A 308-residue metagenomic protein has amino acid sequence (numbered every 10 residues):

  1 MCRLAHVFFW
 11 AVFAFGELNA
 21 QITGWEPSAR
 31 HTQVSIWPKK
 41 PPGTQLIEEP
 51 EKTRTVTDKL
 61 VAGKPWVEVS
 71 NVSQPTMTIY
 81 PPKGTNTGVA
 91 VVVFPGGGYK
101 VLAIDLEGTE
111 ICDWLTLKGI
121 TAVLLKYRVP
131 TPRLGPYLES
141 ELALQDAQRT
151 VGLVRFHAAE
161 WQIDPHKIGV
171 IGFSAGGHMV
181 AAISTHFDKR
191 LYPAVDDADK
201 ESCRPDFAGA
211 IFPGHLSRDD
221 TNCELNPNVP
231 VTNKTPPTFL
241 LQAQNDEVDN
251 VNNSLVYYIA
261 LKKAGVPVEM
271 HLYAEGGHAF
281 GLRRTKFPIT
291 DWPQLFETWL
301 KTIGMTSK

Functional and structural regions predicted by a protein language model:
I22-T85: N-terminal cap/lid segment of alpha/beta-hydrolase-fold proteins
T87-G96: Short beta-strand element of the alpha/beta-hydrolase
A103-I104, E110-I111, R128-D164, R283-I289: Catalytic nucleophile-loop/oxyanion-hole region of alpha/beta-hydrolase and closely related hydrolase-like folds
I104-L124: Short amphipathic alpha-helix adjacent to the substrate-entry channel of hydrolases
Q145-N233: Primarily recognizes the serine-hydrolase "nucleophile elbow" in alpha/beta-hydrolase and SGNH/GDSL folds
L240-Q242, D246: Short beta-strand/loop motif that positions the catalytic acidic residue of the alpha/beta-hydrolase fold
E247-N253: Conserved alpha/beta-hydrolase "acid-adjacent" motif
L255-K308: C-terminal catalytic histidine-bearing segment of alpha/beta-hydrolase fold enzymes
